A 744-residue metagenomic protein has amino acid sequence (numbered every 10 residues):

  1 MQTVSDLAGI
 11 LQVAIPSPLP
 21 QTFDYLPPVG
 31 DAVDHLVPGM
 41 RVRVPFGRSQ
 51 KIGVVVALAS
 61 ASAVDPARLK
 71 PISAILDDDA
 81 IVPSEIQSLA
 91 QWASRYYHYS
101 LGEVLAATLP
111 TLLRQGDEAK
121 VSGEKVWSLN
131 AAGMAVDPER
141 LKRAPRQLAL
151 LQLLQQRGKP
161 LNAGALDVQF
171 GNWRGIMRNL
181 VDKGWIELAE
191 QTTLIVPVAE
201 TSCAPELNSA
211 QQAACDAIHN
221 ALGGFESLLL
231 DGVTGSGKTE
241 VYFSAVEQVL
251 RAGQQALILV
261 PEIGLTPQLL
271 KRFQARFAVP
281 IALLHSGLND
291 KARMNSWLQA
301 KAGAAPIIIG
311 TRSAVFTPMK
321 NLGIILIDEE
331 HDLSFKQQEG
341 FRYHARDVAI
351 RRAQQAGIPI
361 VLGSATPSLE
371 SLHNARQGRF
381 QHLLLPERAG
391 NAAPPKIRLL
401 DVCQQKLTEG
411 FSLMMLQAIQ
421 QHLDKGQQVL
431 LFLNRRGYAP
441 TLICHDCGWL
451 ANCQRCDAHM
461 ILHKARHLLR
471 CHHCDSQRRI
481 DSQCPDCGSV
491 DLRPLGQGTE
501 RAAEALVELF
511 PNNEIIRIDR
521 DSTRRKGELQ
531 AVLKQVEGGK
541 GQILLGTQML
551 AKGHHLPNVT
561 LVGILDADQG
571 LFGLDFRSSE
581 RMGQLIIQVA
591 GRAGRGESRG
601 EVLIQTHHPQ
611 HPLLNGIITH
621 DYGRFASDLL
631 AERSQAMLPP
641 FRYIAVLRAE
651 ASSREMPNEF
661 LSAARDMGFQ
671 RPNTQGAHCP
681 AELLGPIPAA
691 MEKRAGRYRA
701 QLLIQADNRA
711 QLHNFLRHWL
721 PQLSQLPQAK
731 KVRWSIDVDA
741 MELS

Functional and structural regions predicted by a protein language model:
M1-S364, R376-A392, L703, A710-S744: Accessory, non-ATPase domains that flank or precede helicase/AAA+ motor cores in DNA-metabolism machines
D6-A8, P20, G102, G426 (+4 more regions): A general secondary-structure signal for short beta-strands and their flanking turns/coil in non-transmembrane regions
A8-V13, Y25, G53, I397 (+4 more regions): Small-residue-enriched segments and motifs
S202-N208, Q212, D216, G224-N658 (+5 more regions): Inter-lobe coupling/hinge segments of SF2-like helicase ATPases
A214, L431, D666, G676-C679 (+2 more regions): Conserved beta/loop motifs at nucleotide-recognition and modification sites
G623-R624, L630-A631, G668-T674, R709 (+1 more regions): Surface-exposed amphipathic alpha-helical segments in non-transmembrane regions that serve as interaction surfaces
M656-L684: Short amphipathic alpha-helix segments
Q670, H678-R694, Y698, L720 (+1 more regions): A carboxyl-terminal module marker
